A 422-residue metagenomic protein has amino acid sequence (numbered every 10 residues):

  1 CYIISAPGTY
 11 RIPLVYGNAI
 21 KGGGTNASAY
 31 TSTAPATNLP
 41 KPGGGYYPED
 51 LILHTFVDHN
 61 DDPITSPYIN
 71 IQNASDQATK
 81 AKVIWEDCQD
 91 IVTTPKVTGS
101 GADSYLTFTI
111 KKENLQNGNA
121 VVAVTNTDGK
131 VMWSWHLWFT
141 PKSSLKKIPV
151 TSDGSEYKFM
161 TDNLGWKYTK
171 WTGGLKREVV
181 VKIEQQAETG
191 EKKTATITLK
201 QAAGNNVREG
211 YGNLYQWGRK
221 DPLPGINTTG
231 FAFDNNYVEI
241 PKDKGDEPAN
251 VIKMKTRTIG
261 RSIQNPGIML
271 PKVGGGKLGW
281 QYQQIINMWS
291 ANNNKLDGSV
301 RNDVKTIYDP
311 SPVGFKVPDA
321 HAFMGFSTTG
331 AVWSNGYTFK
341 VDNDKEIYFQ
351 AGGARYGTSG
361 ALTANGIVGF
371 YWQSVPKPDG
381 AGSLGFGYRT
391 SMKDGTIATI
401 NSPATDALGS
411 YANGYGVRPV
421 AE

Functional and structural regions predicted by a protein language model:
C1-T94, I148-T189: Solvent-exposed, low-complexity, repeat-rich "mucin-like" stalks and linkers
T94-S104, T151-G154, D342, P378: Short, ordered beta-strand-loop transition motifs
G101-N117: Extracellular/luminal low-complexity segments enriched in Ser/Thr/Pro
Q116-T127: A short beta-strand micro-motif common to beta-rich folds, especially ectodomain repeats
K130-W135: Extracellular and select intracellular beta-sandwich modules with Ser/Thr-enriched, small-residue motifs on
H136-L145: Short beta-strand edge segments in extracellular beta-sheet folds
V150-N265, G279-Q284, N293: Conserved, compact domain cores that house catalytic/ligand-binding motifs in diverse enzymes and effector modules
I259-R261, N265-E422: C-terminal, surface-exposed recognition/capping segments
